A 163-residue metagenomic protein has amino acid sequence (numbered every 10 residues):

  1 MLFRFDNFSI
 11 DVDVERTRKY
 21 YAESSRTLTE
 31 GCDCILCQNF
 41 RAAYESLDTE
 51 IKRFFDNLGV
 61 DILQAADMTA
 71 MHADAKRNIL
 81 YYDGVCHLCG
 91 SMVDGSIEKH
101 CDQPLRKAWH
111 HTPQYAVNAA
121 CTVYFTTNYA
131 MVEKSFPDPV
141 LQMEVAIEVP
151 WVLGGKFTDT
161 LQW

Functional and structural regions predicted by a protein language model:
M1-A22: Short, charged low-complexity linear segments at domain edges
R16-G59: N-terminal interaction modules that seed assembly of large macromolecular complexes
T29, Y81-V85, V140-Q142: A general secondary-structure signal for short beta-strands and their flanking turns/coil in non-transmembrane regions
L58-A65, G95: Short secondary-structure junctions and interdomain/linker hinges
I62-N78: Short Fe-S-cluster ligation motifs
A73-T126: Short flanking/linker segments adjacent to small metal-binding domains or redox-active Cys/His motifs
V117-W163: Glycine-rich, aromatic-bearing surface loops/beta-hairpins
